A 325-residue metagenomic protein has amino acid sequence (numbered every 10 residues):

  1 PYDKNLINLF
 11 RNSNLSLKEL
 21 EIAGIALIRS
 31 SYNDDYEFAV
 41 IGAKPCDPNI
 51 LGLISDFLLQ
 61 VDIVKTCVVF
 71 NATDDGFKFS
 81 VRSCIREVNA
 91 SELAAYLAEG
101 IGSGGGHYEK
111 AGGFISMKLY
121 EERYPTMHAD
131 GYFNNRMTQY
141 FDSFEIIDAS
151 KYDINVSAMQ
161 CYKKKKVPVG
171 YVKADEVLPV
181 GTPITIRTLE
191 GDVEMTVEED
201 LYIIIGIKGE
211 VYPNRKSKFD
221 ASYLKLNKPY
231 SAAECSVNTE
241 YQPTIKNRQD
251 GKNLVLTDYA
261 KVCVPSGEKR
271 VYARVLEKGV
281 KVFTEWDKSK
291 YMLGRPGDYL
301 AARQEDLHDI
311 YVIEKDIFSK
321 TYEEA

Functional and structural regions predicted by a protein language model:
P1-R136: Hydrophobic helix-and-loop "lid/oligomerization" segment in the mid-to-C-terminal part of catalytic domains
N49, L53, G209, H308: Short, well-structured alpha-helical interface segments that form or flank functional binding sites
D75-F79, V211, I310: Hydrophobic residues embedded in beta-strands of well-ordered beta-sheets
K118-N155, Y311-A325: Generic C-terminus detector
I147-I207, L224-H308, K315-K320, E324-A325: A motif-centric signal for short, conserved binding hotspots located in accessible loops or intrinsically disordered
D220: Nucleotide phosphate-binding site architecture
